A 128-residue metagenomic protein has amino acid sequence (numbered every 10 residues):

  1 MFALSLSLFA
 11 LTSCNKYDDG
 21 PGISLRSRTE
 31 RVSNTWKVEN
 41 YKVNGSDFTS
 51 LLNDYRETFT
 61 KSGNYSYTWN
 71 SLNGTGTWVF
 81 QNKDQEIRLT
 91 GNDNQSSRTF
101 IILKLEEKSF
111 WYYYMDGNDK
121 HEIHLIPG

Functional and structural regions predicted by a protein language model:
M1-L4: Sec-dependent signal peptide recognition, specifically the positively charged N-region followed immediately by
A10-S13: C-terminal motif of bacterial Sec signal peptides marking the signal peptidase cleavage site
N15-T77, N82-G128: Lipid interaction determinants
